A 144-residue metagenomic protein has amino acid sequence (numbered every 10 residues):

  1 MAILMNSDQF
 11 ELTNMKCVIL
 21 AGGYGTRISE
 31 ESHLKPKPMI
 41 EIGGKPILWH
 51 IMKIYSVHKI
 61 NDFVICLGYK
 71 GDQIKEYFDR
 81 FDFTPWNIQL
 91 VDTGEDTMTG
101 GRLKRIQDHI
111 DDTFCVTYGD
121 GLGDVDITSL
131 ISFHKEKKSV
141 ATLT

Functional and structural regions predicted by a protein language model:
A2-I19, R27, E41, K45-Y118 (+1 more regions): Conserved N-terminal catalytic core of the sugar/cofactor nucleotidyltransferase
G22, S56, K135: Short polybasic/polar patches that bind polyanions
Y24, K35, K70, G121: A generic "binding-loop/recognition-motif" signal
G25-R27, K137: Glycine-rich "HGGG/HGxG" loop immediately N-terminal to the catalytic nucleophile of the alpha/beta-hydrolase
E30-H33: Conserved catalytic-core motifs of eukaryotic protein kinase domains, centered on the activation segment
K59, G123-D124: Conserved glycine-rich "GG(E/T)P / GGGxP" loop and the immediately following alpha-helix in the radical SAM core
V125-T144: Conserved donor-nucleotide/metal-binding helix-loop-beta segment in metal-dependent transferases, i.e., the alpha-helix
